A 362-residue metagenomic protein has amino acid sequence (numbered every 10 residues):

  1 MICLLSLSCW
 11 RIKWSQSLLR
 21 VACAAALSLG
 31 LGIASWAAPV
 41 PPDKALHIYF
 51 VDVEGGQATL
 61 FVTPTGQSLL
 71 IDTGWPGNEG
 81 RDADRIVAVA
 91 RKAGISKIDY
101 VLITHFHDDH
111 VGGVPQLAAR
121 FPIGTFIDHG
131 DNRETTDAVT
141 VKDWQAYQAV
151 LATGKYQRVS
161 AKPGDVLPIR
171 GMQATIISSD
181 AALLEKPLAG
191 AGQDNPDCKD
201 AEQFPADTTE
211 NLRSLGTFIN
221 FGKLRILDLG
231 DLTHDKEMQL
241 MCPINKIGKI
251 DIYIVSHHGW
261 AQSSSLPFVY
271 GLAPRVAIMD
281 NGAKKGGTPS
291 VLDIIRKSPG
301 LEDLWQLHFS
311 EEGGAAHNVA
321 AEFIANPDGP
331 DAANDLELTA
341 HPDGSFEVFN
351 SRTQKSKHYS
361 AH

Functional and structural regions predicted by a protein language model:
I2-C23: Bacterial N-terminal signal peptides that target proteins for export
I2-C3, S35-H362: Non-globular, low-confidence helical/coil segments that flank catalytic cores
R20-A34: Bacterial N-terminal signal peptides
